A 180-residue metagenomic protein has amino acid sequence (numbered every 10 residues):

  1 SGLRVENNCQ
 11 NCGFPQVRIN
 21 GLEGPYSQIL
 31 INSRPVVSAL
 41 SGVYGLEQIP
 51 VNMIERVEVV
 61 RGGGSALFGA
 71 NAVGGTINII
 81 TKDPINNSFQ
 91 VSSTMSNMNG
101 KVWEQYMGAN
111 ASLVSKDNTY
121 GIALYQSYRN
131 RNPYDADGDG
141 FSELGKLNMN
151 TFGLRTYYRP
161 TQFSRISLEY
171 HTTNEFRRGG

Functional and structural regions predicted by a protein language model:
S1-P35, E55-R56: Extracytoplasmic beta-strand/coil segments of soluble accessory domains associated with Gram-negative outer-membrane
C12, A72, V102-Y106, L147-M149: Membrane-spanning beta-strands of outer-membrane beta-barrel proteins
Q16, R56, T76, Y106-N110 (+1 more regions): Membrane-embedded beta-strand positions in outer-membrane beta-barrel channels/transporters
R18, R34-R61: Short acidic/polar hinge/loop motifs at secondary-structure boundaries that mediate gating or recognition
I19-E23, I31-S33, R61, T81-D83 (+1 more regions): Flexible glycine-/small-residue-rich
I49-S92: A beta-strand signature from Gram-negative outer-membrane beta-barrel systems, especially the internal plug domain
G64, K82-L113, G145: Short strand-turn segments of transmembrane beta-barrel domains in outer membranes, especially the first one or two
T94, N110-G180: Periplasmic-side early beta-strands and strand-to-turn transitions of outer-membrane beta-barrels
